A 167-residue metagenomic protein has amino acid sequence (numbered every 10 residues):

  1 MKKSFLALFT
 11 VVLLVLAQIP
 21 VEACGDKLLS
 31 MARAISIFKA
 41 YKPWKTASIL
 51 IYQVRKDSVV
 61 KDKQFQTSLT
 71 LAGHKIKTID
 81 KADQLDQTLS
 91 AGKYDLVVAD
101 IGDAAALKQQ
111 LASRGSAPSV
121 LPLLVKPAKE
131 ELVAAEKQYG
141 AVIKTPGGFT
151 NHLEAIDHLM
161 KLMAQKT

Functional and structural regions predicted by a protein language model:
M1-S4: Positively charged n-region of N-terminal signal peptides that target proteins for export
A7-A17: Bacterial N-terminal signal peptides
I19-K45: Short N-terminal or domain-adjacent regulatory/targeting segments
W44-A82: Short, charged N-terminal beta->alpha structural module
I51-D57, V98-D103, L123-P127, T145-P146: Structural motif
V60, D95-A117: Conserved phosphotransfer microenvironments
S68-G92, A99-A106: A short, well-structured beta->alpha microelement
L124-K161: Output/docking surface of receiver
